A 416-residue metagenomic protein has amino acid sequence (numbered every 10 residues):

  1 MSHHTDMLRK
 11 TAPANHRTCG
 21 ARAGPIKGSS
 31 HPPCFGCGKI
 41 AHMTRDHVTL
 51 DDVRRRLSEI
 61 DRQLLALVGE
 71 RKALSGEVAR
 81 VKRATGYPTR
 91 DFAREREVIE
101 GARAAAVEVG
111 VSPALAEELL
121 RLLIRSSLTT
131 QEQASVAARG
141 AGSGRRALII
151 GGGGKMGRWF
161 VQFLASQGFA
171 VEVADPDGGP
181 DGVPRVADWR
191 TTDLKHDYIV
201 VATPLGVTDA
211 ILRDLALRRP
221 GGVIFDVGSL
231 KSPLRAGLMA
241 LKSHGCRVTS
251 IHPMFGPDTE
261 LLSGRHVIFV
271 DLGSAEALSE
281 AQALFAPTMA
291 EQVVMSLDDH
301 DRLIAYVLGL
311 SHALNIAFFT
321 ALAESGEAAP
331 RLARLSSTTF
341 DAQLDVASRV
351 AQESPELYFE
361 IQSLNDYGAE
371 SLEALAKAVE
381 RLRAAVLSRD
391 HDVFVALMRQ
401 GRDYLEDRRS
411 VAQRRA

Functional and structural regions predicted by a protein language model:
M43-A141, R145: Extended, charge-rich alpha-helical interface modules
L148-G151: Conserved N-terminal Rossmann-fold NAD(P)-binding element of oxidoreductases
K155-M156: Hydrophobic/small residue at the entry helix of a nucleotide-binding pocket
S166-V183: NAD(P)-binding Rossmann-fold cofactor-contacting core
D193-L194, Y198-L241: Rossmann-fold NAD(P) dinucleotide-binding segment
L230-L234, L238-E291: Rossmann-fold dinucleotide-binding core
H266-S348: Internal alpha-helical scaffold of NAD(P)-dependent oxidoreductase catalytic cores
R331-L405: Interdomain hinge/lid region at the active-site interface of Rossmann-like NAD(P)-dependent oxidoreductases
